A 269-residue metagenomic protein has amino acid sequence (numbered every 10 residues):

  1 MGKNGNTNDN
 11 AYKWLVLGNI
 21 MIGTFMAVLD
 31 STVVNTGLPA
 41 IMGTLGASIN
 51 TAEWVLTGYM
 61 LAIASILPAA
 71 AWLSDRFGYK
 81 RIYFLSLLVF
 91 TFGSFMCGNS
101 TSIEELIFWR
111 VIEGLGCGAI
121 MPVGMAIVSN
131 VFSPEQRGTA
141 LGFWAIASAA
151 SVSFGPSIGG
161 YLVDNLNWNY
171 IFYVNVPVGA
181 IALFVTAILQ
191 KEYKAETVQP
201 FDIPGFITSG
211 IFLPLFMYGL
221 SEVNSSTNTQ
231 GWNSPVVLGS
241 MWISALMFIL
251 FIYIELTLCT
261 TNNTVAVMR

Functional and structural regions predicted by a protein language model:
M1-N8: Short, Lys/Arg-rich, polar N-terminal cytosolic tail immediately upstream of the first transmembrane signal-anchor
N8-L15, D202-P204: N-terminal membrane topogenic signal
Y12-A70, I120: Extracytoplasmic
W14, W54, Y59, W144 (+2 more regions): Signature tryptophan residues that serve as conserved aromatic anchors
N19-I22, M26, V33, L38 (+12 more regions): Hydrophobic residues within membrane-embedded alpha-helical segments of Major Facilitator Superfamily
N35-P39, M125, G159, T264: Interfacial helix-capping/hinge residues at the ends of transmembrane alpha-helices
L67, A71-G205: Helix-loop-helix hairpins in multi-pass membrane proteins, especially solute transporters
D164-R269: Hydrophobic transmembrane-helix bundles of small-molecule transporters
